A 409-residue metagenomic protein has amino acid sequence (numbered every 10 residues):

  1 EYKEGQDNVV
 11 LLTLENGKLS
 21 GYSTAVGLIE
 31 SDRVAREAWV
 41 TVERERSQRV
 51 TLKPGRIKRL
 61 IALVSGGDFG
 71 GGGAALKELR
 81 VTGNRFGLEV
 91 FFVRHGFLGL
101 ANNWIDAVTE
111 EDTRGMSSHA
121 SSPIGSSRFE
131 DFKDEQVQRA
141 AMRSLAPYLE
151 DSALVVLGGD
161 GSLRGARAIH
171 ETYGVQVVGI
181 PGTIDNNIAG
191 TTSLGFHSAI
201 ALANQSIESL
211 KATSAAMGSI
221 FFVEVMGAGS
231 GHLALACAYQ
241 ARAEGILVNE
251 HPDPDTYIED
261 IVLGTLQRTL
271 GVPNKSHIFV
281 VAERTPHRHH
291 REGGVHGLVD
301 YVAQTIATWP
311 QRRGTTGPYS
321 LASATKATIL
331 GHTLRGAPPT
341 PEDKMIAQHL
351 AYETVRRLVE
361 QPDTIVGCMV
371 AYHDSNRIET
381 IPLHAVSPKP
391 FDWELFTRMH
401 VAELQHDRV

Functional and structural regions predicted by a protein language model:
E1-G55, G297-V299, A303-V409: C-terminal non-catalytic interaction/assembly regions of soluble proteins
E15-G17, S65-D68, V93-L98, R128-F129 (+7 more regions): Short, ordered loop/turn segments at secondary-structure junctions
S31-P54, L100-V156, G161-S162, I184 (+2 more regions): Glycine-rich oxoanion-binding loops at beta->alpha junctions
T51-A101: N-terminal phosphate-binding or glycine-rich loops at protein starts, especially the Walker A/P-loop of NTPases
R59-G71, S122-S127, S152-L157, I220-E224 (+1 more regions): Short glycine-rich or small-residue beta-strand-to-loop segments that form or flank ligand, phosphate, metal/Fe-S
F69-L79, L100-A101, K133-R139, L154-R167 (+4 more regions): Short glycine/serine/threonine-rich phosphate/pyrophosphate-binding segments that cradle anionic phosphate groups
K77-F86, A107-D112, A168-V178, L194-S198 (+1 more regions): A glycine- and small-aliphatic-rich helix-loop capping segment at beta-alpha/alpha-beta transitions that lines
V90-V93, A153-G158, R164-A168, Y173 (+1 more regions): Accessory alpha-helical/coil subdomains and C-terminal extensions that flank or cap enzyme catalytic cores
